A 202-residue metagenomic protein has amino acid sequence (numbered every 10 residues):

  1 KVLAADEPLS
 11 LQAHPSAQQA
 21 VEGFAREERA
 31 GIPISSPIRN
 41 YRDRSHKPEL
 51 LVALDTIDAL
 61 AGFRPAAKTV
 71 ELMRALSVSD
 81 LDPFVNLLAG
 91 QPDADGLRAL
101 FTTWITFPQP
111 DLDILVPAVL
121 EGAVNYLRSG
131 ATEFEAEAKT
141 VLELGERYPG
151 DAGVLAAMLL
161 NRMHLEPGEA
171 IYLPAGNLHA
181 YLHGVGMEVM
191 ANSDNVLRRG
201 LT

Functional and structural regions predicted by a protein language model:
K1-E169, H179-T202: Active-site region of the double-stranded beta-helix
